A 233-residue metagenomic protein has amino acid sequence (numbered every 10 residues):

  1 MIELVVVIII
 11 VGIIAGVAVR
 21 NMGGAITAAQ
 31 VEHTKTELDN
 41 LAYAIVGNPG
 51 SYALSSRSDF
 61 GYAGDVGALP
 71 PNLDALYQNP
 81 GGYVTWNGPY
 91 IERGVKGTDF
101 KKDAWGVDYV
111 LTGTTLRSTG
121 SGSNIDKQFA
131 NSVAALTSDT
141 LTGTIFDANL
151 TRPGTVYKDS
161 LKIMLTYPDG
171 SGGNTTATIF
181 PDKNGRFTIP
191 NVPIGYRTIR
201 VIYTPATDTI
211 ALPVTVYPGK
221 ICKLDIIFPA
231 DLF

Functional and structural regions predicted by a protein language model:
M1-I26, Q30, E37, A42: N-terminal single-pass transmembrane signal-anchor helix
I45-G97: Short, glycine/small-hydrophobic-rich surface segments
D139-N149: A short, amphipathic beta-strand motif
A148-G173: Short, ordered, surface-exposed loop/turn motifs in non-cytosolic proteins
P168-R186: Short, acidic Ser/Thr/Gly-rich low-complexity loop/linker segments typical of extracellular and cell-surface proteins
N184-Y196: Short Pro-Gly-centered beta-turn/loop motif in secreted/extracellular proteins
P193-T207: A short, solvent-exposed beta-strand micro-motif common in secreted/extracellular proteins
T204-F233: Structured interaction patches on ligand/partner-binding surfaces of diverse proteins
